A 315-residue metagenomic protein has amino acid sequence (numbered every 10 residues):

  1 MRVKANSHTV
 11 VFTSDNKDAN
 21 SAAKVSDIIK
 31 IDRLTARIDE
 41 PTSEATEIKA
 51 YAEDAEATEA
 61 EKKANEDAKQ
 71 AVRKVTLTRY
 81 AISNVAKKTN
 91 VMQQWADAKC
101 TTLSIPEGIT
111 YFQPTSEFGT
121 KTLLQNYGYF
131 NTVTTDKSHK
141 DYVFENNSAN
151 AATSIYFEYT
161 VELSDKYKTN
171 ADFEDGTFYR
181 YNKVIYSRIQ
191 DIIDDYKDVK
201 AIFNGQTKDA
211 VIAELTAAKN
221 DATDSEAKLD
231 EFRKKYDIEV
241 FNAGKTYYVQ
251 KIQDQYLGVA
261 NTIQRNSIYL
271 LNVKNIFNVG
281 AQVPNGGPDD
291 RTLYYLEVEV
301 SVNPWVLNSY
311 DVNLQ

Functional and structural regions predicted by a protein language model:
R2-T13: Extended charged low-complexity segments that act as oligomerization/scaffolding linkers
F12-S14, D18-D32, R37-N275, Y310-Q315: Tryptophan-paired
A260, R265, A281-Q315: C-terminal functional modules
